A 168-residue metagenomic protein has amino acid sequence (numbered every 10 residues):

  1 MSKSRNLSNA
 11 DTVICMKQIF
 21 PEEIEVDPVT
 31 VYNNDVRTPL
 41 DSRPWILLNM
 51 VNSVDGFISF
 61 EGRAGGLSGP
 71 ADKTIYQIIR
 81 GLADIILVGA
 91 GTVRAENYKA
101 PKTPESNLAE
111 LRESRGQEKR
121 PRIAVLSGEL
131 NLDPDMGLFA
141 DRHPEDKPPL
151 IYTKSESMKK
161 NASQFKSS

Functional and structural regions predicted by a protein language model:
K3-V54, I58-S168: Active-site ligand-binding patch in enzyme domains
